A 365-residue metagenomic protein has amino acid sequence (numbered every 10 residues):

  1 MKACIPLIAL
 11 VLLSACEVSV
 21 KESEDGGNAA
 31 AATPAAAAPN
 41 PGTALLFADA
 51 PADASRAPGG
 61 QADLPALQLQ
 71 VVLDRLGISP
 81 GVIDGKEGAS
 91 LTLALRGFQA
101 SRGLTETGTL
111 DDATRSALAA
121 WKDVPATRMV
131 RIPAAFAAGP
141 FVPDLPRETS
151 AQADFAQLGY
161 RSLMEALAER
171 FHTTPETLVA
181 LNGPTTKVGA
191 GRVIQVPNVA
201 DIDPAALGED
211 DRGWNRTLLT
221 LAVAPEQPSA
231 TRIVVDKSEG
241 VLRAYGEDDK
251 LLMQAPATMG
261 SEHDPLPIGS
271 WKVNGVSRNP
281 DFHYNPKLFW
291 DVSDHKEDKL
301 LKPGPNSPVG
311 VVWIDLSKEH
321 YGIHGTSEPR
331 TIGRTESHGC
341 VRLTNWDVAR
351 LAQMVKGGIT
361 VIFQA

Functional and structural regions predicted by a protein language model:
M1-S14: Sec-dependent bacterial lipoprotein signal peptides
C16-V20: Bacterial signal peptide processing site
E22-P58: Post-signal peptide N-terminal segment of mature Sec-exported envelope proteins
Q61-L93, A137-H172: Primarily a LysM-type cell-wall glycan-binding module
D74-I78, R96-L104, R115, A119-D123 (+7 more regions): Sec-exported extracytoplasmic/periplasmic mature domains
A89-L93, G97-P140, V179-N215: Extracellular LysM carbohydrate-binding repeats and other cell-envelope/extracellular binding modules
P197-G269, N274-V276, P280: Cell wall/extracellular polymer interaction/catalysis modules
D291-A365: Exported/periplasmic cell-wall-interacting domains
